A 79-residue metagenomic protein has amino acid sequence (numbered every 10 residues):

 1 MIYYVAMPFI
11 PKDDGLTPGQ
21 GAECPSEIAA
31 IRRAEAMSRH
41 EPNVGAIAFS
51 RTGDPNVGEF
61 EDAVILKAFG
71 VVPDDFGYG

Functional and structural regions predicted by a protein language model:
M1-G19: Short aromatic-glycine-(Arg/Gly/Cys) micro-motifs in beta-strand/loop hairpins
M1-Y4, S26-E27, V44, Y78: Unusually extended, aromatic-enriched hydrophobic runs near protein termini
P8-F9, R33-A36, T52-G53: Intrinsically disordered, low-complexity boundary segments flanking structured domains
K12, G19, E27, A63 (+1 more regions): Surface-exposed loop/turn and secondary-structure junction residues enriched for glycine/proline
D14-Q20, R32-M37, D74: A generic short-segment signal for beta-strand/edge and adjacent turn/coil regions
C24-G45: A short, charged, amphipathic alpha-helix used as a generic interaction element across diverse proteins
S38-G79: Short, mixed-charge low-complexity intrinsically disordered segments
